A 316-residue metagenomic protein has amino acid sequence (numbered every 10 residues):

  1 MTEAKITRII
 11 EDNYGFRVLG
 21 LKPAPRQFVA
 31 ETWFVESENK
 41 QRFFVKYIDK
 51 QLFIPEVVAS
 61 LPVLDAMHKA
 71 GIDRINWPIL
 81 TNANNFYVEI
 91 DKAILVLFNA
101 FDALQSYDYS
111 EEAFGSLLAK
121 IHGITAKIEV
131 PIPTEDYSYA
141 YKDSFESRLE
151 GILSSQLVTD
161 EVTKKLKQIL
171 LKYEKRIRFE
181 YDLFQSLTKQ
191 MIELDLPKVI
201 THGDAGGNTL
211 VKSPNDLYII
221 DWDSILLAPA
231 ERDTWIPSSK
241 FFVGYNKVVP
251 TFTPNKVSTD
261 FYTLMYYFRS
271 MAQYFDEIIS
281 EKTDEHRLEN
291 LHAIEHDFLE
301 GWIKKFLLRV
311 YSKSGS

Functional and structural regions predicted by a protein language model:
M1-L80, S213-D216, S312-S316: Conserved NTP-binding catalytic cores of kinases and kinase-like/nucleotidyltransferase enzymes across multiple kinase
E38-E135: ATP-binding pocket architecture of kinase catalytic cores
A93-Y107, G151-V158, F268-E285: A glycine-centered beta->alpha junction motif in the catalytic cores of kinase/phosphotransferase enzymes
D108-K172: A cross-family kinase active-site recognition segment
K198, G203-A205: Residue immediately N-terminal to the catalytic "proton-acceptor" Asp in the protein kinase catalytic loop
I200, V211-S258, H286: Active-site Asp-x-Gly
G207-T209: Conserved protein-kinase catalytic-loop position immediately C-terminal to the HRD catalytic Asp
Q273-S316: ATP/Mg2+ or Mg2+-diphosphate-binding catalytic cores that bind nucleotide phosphates or diphosphates via glycine-rich
